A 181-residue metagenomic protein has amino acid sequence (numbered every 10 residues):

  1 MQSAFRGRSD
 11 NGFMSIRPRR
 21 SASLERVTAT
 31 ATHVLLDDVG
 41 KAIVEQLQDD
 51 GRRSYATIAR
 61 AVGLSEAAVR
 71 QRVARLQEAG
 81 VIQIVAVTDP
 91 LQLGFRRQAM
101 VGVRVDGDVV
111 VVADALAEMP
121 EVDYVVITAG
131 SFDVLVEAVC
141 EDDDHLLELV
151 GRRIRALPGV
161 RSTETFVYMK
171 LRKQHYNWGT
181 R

Functional and structural regions predicted by a protein language model:
Q2-R181: A compositional/biophysical signature of low hydrophobicity enriched in polar/charged and small residues
